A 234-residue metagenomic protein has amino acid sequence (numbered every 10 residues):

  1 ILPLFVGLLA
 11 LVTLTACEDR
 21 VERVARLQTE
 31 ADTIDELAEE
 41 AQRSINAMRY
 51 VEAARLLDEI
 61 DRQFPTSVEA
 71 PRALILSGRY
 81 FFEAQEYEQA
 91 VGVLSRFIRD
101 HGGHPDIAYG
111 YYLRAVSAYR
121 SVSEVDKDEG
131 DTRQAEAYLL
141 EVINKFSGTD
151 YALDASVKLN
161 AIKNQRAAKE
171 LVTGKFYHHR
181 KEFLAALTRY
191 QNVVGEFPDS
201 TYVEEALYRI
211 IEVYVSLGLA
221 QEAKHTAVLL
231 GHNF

Functional and structural regions predicted by a protein language model:
I1-C17: Sec-dependent bacterial lipoprotein signal peptides
L14-F234: Acidic, polar-rich low-complexity tracts and alpha-helical solenoid repeat scaffolds
